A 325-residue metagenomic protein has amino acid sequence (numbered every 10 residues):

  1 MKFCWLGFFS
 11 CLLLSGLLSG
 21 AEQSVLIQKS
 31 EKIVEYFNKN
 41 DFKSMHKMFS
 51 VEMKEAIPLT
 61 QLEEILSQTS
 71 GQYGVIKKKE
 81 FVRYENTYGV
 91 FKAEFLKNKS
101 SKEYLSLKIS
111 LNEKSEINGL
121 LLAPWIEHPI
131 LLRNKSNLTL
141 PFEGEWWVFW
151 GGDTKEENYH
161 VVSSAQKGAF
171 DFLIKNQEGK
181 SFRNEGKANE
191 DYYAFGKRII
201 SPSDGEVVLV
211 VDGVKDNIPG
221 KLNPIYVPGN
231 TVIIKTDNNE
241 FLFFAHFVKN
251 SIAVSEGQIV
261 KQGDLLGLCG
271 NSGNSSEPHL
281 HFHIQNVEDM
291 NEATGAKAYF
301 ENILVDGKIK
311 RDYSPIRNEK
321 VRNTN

Functional and structural regions predicted by a protein language model:
L18-K39: Short, low-complexity N-terminal intrinsically disordered segments enriched in polar/charged residues
F37-E55: Short, well-ordered alpha-helical segments enriched in acidic and aromatic residues
E64-N112: Surface-exposed, charged secondary-structure patches
Y104-N137: Short beta-strand edge/turn micro-motifs at domain boundaries
E157-Y159, Y226, A253-K261, H283-N325: Acidic, glycine-rich catalytic/binding loops that coordinate metals and/or anionic ligands
Y159-L222: Short, glycine/small-residue-enriched coil/turn segments at secondary-structure junctions
I199-L209, A253-L268: Short, well-structured beta-strand-loop connectors
D204-V248, A253: Zn2+-dependent peptidoglycan hydrolase active-site motif and core
